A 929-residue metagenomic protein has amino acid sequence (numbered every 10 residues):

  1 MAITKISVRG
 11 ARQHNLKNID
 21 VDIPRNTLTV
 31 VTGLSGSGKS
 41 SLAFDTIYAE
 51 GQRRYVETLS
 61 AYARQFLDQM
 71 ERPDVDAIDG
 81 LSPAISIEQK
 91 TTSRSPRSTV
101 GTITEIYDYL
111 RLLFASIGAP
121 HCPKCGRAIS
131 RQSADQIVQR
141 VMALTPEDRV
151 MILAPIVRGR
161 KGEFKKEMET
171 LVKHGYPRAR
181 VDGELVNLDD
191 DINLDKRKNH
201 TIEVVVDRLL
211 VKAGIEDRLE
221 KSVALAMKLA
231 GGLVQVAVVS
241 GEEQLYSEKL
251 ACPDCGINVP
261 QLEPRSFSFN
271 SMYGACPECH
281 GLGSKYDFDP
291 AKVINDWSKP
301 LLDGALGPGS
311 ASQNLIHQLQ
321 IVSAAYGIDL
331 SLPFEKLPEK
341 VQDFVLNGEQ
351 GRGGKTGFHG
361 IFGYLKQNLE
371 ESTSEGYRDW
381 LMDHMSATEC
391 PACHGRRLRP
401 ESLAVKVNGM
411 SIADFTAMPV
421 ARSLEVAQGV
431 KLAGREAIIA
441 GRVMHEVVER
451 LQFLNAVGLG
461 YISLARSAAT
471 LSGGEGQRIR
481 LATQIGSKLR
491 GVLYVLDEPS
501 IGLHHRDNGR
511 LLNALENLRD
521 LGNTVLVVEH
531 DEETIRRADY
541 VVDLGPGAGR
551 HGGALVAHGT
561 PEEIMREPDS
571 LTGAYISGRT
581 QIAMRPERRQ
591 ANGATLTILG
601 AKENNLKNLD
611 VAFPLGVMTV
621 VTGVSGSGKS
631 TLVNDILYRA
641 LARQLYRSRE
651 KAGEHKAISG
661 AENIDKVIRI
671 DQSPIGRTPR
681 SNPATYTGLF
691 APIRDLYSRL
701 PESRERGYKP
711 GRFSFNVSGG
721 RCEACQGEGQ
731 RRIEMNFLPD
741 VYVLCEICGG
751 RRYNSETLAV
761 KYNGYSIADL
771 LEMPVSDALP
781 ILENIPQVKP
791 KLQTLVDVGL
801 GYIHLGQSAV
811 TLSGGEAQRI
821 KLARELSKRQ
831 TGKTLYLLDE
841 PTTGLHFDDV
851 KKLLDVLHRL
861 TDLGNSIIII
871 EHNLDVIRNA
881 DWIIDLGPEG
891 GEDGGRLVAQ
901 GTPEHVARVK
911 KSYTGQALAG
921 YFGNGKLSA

Functional and structural regions predicted by a protein language model:
M1-A929: Conserved phosphate-binding elements of NTP-dependent enzyme cores
